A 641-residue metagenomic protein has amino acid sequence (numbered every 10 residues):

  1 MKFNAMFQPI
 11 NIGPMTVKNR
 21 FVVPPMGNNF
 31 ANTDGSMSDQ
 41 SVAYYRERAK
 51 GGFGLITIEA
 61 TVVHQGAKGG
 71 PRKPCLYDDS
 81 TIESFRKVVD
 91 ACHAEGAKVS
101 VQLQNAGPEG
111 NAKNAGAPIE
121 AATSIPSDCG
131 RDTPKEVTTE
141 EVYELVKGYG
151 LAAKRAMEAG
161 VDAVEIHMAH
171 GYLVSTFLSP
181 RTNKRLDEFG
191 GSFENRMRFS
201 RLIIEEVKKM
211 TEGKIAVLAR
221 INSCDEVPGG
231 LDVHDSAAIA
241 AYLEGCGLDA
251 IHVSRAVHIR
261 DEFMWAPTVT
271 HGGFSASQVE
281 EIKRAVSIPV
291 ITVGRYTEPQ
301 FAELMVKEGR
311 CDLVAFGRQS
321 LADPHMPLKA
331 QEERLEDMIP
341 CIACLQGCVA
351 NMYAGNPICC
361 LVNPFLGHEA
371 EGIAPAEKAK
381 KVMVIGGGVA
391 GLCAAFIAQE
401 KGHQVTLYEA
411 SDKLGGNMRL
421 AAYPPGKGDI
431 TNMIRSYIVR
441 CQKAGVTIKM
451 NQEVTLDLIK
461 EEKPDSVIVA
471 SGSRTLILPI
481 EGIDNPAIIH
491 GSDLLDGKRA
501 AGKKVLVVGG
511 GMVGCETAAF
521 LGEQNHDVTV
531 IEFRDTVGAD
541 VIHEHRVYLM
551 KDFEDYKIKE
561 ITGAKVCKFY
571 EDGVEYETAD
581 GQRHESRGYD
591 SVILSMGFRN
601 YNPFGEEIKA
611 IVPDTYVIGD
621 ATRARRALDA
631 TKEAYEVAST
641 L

Functional and structural regions predicted by a protein language model:
M1-I385, V389, C393-E400, Q404-V405 (+2 more regions): Flavin-dependent oxidoreductase catalytic cores
N32, G66, V174, V227 (+11 more regions): Glycine/Thr-rich phosphate-binding loops of Rossmann-like dinucleotide-binding domains
G35, G69, E303-L304, P327-L328 (+7 more regions): Short amphipathic alpha-helical segments
W265-H271, I373-A379, L420-N432, G491-G497 (+4 more regions): Short, contiguous acidic/charged loop-to-helix segments that flank catalytic cores in large enzymes
V384-N451, L476, G510-Y548, K559 (+1 more regions): Beta1-alpha1 glycine-rich phosphate/pyrophosphate-binding loop at the start of Rossmann-like nucleotide-binding domains
T431-L476, I483-K503, E523-E607: A Rossmann-like FAD-binding core segment of flavoenzymes
I608-L641: Short FAD-binding loop at a beta-strand-to-alpha-helix junction that anchors the flavin cofactor in diverse
